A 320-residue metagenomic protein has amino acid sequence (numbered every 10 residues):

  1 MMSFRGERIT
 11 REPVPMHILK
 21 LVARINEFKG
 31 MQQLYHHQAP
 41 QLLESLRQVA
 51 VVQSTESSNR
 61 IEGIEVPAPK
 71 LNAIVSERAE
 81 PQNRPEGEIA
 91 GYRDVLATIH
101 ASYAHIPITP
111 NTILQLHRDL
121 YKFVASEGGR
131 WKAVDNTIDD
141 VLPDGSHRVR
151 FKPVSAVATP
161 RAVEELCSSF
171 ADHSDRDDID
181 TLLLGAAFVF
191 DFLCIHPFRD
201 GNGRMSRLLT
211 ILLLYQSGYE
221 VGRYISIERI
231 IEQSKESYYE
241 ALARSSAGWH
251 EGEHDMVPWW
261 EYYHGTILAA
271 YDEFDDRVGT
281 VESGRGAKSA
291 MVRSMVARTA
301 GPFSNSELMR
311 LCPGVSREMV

Functional and structural regions predicted by a protein language model:
M1-V320: FIC/Doc superfamily catalytic core
